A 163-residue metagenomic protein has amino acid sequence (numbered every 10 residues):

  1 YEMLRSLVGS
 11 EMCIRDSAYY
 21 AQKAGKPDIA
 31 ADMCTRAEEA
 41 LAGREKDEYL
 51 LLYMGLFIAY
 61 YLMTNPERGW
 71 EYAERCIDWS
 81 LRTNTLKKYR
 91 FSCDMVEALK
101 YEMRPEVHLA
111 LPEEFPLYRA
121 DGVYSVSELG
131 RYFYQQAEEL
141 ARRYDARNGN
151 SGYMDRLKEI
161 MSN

Functional and structural regions predicted by a protein language model:
Y1-I14: Single conserved hydrophobic/aromatic residue that forms the stacking wall/gate of nucleotide- or nucleobase-binding
R5, C34-E45, W79-T83, A141-N148: Alpha-helical junction/boundary sensor with strong preference for TPR arrays
I14, M54, S92-M95: TPR repeat positional signature
Y19-Y20, A59-Y61: Residue-level signature for tetratricopeptide repeat
A24, M63-T64: Structural motif corresponding to the intra-repeat A-B loop/turn of tetratricopeptide repeats
P27, P66-E67: TPR-repeat structural position
L81-N163: C-terminal non-catalytic interaction modules
